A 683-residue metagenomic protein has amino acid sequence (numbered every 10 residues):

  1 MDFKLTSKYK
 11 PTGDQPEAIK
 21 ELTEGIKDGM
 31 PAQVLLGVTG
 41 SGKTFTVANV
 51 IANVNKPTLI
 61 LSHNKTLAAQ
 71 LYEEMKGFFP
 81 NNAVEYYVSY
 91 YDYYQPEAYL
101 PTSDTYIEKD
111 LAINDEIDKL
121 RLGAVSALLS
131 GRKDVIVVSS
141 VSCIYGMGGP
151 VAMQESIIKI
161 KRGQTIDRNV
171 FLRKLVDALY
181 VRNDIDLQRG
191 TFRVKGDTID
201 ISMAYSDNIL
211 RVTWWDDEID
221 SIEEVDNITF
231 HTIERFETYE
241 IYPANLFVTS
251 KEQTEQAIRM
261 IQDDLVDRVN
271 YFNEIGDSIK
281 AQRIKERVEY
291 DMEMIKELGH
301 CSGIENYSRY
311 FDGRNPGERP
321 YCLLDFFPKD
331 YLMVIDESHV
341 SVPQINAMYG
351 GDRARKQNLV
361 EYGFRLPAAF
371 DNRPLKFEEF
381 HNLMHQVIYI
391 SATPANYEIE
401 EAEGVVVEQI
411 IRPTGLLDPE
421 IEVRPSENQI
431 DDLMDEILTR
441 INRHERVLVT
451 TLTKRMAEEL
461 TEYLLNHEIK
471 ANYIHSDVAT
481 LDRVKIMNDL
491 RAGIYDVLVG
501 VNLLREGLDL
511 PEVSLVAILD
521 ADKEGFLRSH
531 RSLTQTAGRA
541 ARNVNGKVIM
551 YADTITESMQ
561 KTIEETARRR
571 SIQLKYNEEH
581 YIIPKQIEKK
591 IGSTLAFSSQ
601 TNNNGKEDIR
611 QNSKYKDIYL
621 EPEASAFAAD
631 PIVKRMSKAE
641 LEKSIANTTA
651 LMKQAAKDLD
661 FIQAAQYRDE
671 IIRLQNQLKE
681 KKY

Functional and structural regions predicted by a protein language model:
M1-L36: Conserved pre-motif I regulatory segment
D28-V34, K56-P57, K133-V135, E445-R446: Pre-Walker A (Motif I) flank of P-loop NTPase domains
D28-V50: Walker A/P-loop
V34, Y87-D432, E436-N442, T461 (+2 more regions): N-terminal cationic and glycine-rich segments that engage phosphates or anionic surfaces
P57-A69, Y86, K280, R440-E462: Conserved strand-helix element at the start of the C-terminal RecA-like helicase core
P80-S89, G303, R446-L448, L460-D482: Conserved RecA-like helicase motor-core motifs
Y87-A98, K109-L120, T451-M456, N472-N488 (+1 more regions): Conserved helicase motor
V151, T453-H475, R673, Q677: Conserved helicase motor "Helicase C" RecA-like lobe of SF1/SF2 P-loop NTPases
